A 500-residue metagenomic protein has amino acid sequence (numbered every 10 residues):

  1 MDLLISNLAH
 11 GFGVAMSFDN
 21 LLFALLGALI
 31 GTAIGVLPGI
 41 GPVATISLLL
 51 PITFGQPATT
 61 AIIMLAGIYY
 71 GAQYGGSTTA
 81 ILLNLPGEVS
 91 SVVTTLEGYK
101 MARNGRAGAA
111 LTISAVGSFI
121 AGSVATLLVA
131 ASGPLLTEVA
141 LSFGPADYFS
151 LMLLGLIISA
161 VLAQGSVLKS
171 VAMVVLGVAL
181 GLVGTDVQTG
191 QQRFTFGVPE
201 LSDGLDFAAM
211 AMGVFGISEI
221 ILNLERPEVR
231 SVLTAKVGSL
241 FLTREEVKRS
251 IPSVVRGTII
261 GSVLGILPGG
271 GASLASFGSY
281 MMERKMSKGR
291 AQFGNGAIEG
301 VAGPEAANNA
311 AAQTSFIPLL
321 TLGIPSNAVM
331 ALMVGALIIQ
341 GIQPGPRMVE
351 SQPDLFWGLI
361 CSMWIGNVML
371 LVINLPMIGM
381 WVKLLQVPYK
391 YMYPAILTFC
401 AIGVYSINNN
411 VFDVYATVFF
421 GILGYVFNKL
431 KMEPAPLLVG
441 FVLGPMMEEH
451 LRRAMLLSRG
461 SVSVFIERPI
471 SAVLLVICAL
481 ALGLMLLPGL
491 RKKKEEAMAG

Functional and structural regions predicted by a protein language model:
M1-A61, P134, A140-L141, Q192-A297 (+6 more regions): Helix-loop-helix hairpins and the membrane-proximal interhelical loops of multi-pass alpha-helical transport proteins
A28-P42, A72-N84, S159-Q164, T258-P268 (+3 more regions): Transmembrane alpha-helix interface/packing and boundary motifs in multi-pass membrane proteins, characterized by
I34-V43, I81-V92, V124-L128, L264-S273 (+4 more regions): Short helix-coil transition sites and intra-membrane helix breaks within transmembrane domains of multi-pass
P42-P51, L65, A80-K100, A131 (+7 more regions): Re-entrant/interfacial helical elements at transmembrane boundaries that shape and gate the permeation pathway
T59-I63, K100-G117, K288-G300, A328-A331 (+1 more regions): Membrane-interface alpha-helices at helix entry/exit sites of multi-pass transporters
Y69-I81, G87, A297-L322, S326 (+1 more regions): A structural-propensity feature for long, helix-poor, extended segments
Y70-G75, V116-L128, L136, L180 (+3 more regions): Membrane-embedded alpha-helical segments of transport systems, primarily multispan ion/solute transporters
T112-E228, I339-K493: Membrane-embedded alpha-helical modules
